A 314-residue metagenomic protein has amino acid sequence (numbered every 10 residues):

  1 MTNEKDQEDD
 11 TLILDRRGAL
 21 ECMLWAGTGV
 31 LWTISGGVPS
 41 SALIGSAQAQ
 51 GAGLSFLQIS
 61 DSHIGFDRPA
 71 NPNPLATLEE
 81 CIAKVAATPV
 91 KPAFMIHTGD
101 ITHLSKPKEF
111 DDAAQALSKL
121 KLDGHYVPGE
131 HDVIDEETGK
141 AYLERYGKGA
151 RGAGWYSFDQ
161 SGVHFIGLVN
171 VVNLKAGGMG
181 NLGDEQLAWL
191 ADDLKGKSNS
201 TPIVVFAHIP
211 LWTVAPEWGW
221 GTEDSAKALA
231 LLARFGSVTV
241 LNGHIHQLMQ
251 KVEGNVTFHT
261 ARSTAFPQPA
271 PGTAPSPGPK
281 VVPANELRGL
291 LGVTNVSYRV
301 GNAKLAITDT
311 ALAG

Functional and structural regions predicted by a protein language model:
M1-D15, S41: N-terminal secretory signal peptides
L14-S40: N-terminal export leaders
A42-D111: N-terminal active-site segment of His-dependent metallophosphoesterases
I59-S60, M95-G99, H125-E130, F206-A207 (+2 more regions): Active-site neighborhood of phospho(di)ester-bond hydrolases with catalytic His/Asp-centered motifs
R68, I101, V171-L182, W212-E217: Surface-exposed cleft-lining segments at the edges of enzyme active sites
K106-P202, D224-T239, K251-F266, A270-S276 (+1 more regions): Extended active-site neighborhood of metal-dependent phosphoesterases/phosphodiesterases
N199-V214: Short acidic, glycine-rich surface-loop motifs adjacent to enzyme active sites
I307-G314: Short, solvent-exposed aromatic-acidic interface loops
